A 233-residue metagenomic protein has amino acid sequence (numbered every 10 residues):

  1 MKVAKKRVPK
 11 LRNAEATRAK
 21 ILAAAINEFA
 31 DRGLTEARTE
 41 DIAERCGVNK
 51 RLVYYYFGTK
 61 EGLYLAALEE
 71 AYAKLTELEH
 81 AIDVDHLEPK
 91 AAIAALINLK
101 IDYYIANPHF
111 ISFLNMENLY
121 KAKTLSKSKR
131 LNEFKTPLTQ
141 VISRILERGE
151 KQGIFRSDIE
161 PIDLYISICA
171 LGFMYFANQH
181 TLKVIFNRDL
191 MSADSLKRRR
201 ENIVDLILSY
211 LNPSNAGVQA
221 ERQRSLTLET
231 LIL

Functional and structural regions predicted by a protein language model:
M1-K5, L99-D102, T136-Q152, S167-L233: C-terminal peripheral helix-coil segments that are non-catalytic and often amphipathic
T17-A25, I42, A67-A71, L75 (+1 more regions): Generic hydrophobic, amphipathic alpha-helix propensity
K20, E28-G62, A66-A67: Helix-turn-helix
I21-F29, K100, I207: Short hydrophobic clusters on alpha-helical segments that form packing/core surfaces in small helical domains
L22, Y64, L68, Y72 (+3 more regions): Amphipathic, non-transmembrane alpha-helical scaffold segments
A67-A95, S126-E133, E147: Amphipathic alpha-helical linker/stalk segments
A81-S112, E133-F134, T139, P161-Y165 (+1 more regions): Hydrophobic alpha-helical connector segments
A92, A106-K129, N178-F186: Amphipathic alpha-helical segments used for helix-helix packing
